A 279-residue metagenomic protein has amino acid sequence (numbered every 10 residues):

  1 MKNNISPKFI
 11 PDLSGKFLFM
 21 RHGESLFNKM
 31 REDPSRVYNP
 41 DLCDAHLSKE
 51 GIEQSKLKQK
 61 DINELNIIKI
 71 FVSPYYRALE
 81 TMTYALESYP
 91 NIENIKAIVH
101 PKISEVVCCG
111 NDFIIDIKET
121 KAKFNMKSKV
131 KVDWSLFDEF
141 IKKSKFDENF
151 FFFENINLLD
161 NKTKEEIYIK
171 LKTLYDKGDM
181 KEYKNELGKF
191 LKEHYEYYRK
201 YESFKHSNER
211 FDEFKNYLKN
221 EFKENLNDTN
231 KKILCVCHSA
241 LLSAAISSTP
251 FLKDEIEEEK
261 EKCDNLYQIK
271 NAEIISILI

Functional and structural regions predicted by a protein language model:
M1-K16, D33-P34, E105-M126, K172-D176 (+4 more regions): Acidic, low-complexity terminal tails and accessory targeting/binding regions of phosphate-metabolizing enzymes
P7-N94, P101, K121-K123, F204 (+2 more regions): Active-site-proximal alpha-helix that buttresses catalytic centers in soluble enzyme cores
G23, S239-A240: Active-site metal-binding loops of divalent metal-dependent hydrolases
L26-M30, P34-H46, Y89-D212: Phosphate-handling substructures
I67-P74, I98, N227-D228, K232-V236: Short glycine-rich phosphate-binding loop at a beta-alpha junction
R77, L241-S243: Glycine-rich phosphate-binding loops at beta-strand->alpha-helix junctions
L159, V236-C237: Short basic/aromatic active-site micro-motif
